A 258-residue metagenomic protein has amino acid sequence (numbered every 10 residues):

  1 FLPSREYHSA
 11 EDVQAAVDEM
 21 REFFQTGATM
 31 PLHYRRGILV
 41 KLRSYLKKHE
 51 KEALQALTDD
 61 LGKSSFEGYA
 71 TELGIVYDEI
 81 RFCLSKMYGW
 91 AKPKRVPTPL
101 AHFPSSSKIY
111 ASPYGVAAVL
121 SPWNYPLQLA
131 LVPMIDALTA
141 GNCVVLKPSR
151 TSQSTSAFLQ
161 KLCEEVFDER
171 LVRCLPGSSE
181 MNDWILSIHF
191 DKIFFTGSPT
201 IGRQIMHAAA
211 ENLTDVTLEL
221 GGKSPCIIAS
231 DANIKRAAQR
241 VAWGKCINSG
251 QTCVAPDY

Functional and structural regions predicted by a protein language model:
F1-K108: N-terminal Rossmann-like NAD(P)+-binding subdomain of aldehyde/semialdehyde dehydrogenases
Y7-S9, T200-Y258: ALDH superfamily catalytic-core signature
R35, I80, G141, V172 (+2 more regions): Residue-level signal for inorganic ion chemistry
V96-F103, C174-G177, R240-V241: Short gly/ser/thr-rich secondary-structure transition/capping motifs
T98-R170, L213: Conserved small-residue-rich beta-alpha loop and adjacent elements that most often cradle the phosphate/pyrophosphate
N142, K147-S149, P176, T196-G197 (+1 more regions): Short beta->alpha connector loops at strand-helix junctions that form conserved, small/polar/Pro-enriched
D168-M206: Active-site phosphate-binding strand-loop segment of PLP-dependent enzymes
